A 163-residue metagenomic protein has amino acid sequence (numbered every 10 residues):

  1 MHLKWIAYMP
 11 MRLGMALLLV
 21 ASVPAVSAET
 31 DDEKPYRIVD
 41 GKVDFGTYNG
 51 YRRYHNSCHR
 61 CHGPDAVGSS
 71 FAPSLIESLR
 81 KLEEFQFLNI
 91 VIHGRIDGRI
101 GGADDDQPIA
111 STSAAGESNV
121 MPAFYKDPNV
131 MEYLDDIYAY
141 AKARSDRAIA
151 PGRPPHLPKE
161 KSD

Functional and structural regions predicted by a protein language model:
M1-Y8: N-terminal secretory signal peptides that target proteins for export/translocation
P10-S22: Bacterial N-terminal signal peptides
V23-A28: Sec/Tat signal peptide C-region and signal peptidase I cleavage site
D31-D40, H55, R99-D163: Flexible coil segments in periplasmic/lumen-exposed cytochrome c-class electron-transfer proteins
K42-G46: Signal that preferentially marks extracellular ectodomain short beta-strand elements of beta-sandwich modules
T47, A66-R99, V120-D127: Gly/Gly-Pro-rich "capping" loops immediately C-terminal to redox-active cysteine motifs in periplasmic/lumenal
Y48, R52, N56-H59, F85 (+3 more regions): Solvent-exposed, polar/charged alpha-helical surfaces in well-ordered, non-transmembrane soluble domains, broadly
H62, I92-R95, A141-S145: Protein kinase-like catalytic domain
